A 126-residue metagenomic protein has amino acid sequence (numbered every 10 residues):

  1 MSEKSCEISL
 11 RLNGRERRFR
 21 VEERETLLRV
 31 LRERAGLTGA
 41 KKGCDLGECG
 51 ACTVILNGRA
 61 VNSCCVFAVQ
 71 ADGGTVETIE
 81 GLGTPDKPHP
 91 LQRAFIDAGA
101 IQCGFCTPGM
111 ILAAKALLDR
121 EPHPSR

Functional and structural regions predicted by a protein language model:
M1-R126: Signature of N-terminal electron-transfer/Fe-S-associated modules in redox systems
